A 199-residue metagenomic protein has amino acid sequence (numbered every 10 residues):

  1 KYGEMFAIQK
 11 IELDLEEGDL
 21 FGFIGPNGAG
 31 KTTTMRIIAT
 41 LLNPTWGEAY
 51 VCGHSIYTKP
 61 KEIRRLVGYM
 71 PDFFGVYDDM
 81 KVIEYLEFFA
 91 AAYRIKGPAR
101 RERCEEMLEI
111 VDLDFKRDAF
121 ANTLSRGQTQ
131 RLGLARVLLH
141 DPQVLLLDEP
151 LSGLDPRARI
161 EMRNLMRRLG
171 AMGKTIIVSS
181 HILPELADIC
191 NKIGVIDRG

Functional and structural regions predicted by a protein language model:
Y2-D197: ABC transporter nucleotide-binding domains
